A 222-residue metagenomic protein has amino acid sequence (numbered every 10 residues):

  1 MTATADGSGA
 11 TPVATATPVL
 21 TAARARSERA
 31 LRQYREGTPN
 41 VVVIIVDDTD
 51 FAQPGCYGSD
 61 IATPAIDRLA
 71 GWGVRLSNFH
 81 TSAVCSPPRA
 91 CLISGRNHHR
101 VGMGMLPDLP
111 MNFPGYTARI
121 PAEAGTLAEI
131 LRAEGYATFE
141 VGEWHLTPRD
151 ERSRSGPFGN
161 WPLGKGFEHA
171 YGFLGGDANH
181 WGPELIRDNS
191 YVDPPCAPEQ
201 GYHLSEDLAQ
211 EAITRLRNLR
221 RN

Functional and structural regions predicted by a protein language model:
M1-N222: Formylglycine-dependent sulfatase
